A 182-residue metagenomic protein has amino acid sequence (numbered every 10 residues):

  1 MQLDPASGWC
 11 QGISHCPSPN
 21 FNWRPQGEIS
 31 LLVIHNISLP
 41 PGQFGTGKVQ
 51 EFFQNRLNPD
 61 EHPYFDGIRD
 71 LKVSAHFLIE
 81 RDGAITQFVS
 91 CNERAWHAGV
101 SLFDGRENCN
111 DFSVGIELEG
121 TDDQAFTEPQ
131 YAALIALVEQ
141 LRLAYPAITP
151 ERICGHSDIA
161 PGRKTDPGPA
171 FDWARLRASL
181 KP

Functional and structural regions predicted by a protein language model:
M1-E107: N-terminal catalytic cores of peptidoglycan-degrading enzymes
M1-Q11, P25, E107, F112 (+1 more regions): Basic/polar, cationic surfaces and motifs that engage anionic cell-wall and phosphate/carboxylate ligands
I34, I116, L134: Conserved, mostly hydrophobic/aromatic
N36-I37, L118, S157: Residues immediately flanking
L102, L118-D123: Metal-dependent polysaccharide deacetylase catalytic core of the NodB/CE4 family, i.e., the active-site-bearing domain
